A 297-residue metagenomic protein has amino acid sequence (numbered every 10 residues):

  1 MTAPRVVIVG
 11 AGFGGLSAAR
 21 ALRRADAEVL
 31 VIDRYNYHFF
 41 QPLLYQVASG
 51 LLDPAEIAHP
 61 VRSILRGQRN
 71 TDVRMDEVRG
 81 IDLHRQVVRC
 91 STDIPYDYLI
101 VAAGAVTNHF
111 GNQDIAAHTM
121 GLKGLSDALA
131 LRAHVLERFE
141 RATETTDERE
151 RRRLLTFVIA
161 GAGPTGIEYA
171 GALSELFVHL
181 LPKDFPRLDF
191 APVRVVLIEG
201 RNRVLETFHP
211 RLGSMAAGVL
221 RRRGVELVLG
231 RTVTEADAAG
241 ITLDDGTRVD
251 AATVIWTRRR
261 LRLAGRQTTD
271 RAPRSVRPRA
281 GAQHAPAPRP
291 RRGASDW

Functional and structural regions predicted by a protein language model:
M1-R5, T71-A160, L176, I255: FAD-binding core/adjacent interface of flavoenzyme oxidoreductases
M1-R74, P164-T207: Beta1-alpha1 glycine-rich phosphate/pyrophosphate-binding loop at the start of Rossmann-like nucleotide-binding domains
A11, A103-G104, F110, D245 (+1 more regions): Glycine-rich, N-terminal phosphate-binding loop of Rossmann-like dinucleotide-binding domains
L44-L52, A116-G121, R211-L212, T269-R271: Short glycine-enriched, charge-decorated loop/helix-capping segments at active-site entrances that position
G67-D82, R221-A236: A conserved beta-strand/loop element that lines the FAD pocket in flavoprotein oxidoreductases
I81-D93, A236-V249: Conserved beta-strand-loop-beta-strand element in the redox core of flavoprotein oxidoreductases
A117-D147, I241, V249-W297: FAD-site-proximal beta/loop scaffold in flavoenzymes
G121-L122, S126-R223, L227-L229: Predominantly flavin-linked oxidoreductase catalytic cores and closely associated redox partners
